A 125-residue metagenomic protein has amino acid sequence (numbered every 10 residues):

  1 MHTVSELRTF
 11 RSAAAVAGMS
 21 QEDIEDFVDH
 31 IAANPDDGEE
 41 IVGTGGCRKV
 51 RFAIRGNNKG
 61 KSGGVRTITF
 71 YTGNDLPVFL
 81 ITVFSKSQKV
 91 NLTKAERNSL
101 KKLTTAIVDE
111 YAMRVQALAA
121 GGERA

Functional and structural regions predicted by a protein language model:
M1-D23, A119-A125: Arg/Lys-rich, positively charged N-terminal/basic patches that mediate binding to nucleic acids
H2, D23, E39-V42, L92: Short, surface-exposed helix-loop/turn micro-motifs enriched in polar/charged residues
H2-S5, E22, G63, A95-S99: Charged, alpha-helix-enriched surfaces in structured cytosolic catalytic cores of large nucleotide-utilizing machines
A17, Q21-D26, A33, G46-R48 (+2 more regions): Sequence/structural signature of beta-propeller domains
V28-H30, K101: Polybasic/polar functional segments that serve as interface/processing modules
G38-V83, Q88: Basic/aromatic recognition patch in beta-strand/loop cores that engages polyanionic ligands
Y71-A125: Enriched for short, Lys/Arg-rich terminal
